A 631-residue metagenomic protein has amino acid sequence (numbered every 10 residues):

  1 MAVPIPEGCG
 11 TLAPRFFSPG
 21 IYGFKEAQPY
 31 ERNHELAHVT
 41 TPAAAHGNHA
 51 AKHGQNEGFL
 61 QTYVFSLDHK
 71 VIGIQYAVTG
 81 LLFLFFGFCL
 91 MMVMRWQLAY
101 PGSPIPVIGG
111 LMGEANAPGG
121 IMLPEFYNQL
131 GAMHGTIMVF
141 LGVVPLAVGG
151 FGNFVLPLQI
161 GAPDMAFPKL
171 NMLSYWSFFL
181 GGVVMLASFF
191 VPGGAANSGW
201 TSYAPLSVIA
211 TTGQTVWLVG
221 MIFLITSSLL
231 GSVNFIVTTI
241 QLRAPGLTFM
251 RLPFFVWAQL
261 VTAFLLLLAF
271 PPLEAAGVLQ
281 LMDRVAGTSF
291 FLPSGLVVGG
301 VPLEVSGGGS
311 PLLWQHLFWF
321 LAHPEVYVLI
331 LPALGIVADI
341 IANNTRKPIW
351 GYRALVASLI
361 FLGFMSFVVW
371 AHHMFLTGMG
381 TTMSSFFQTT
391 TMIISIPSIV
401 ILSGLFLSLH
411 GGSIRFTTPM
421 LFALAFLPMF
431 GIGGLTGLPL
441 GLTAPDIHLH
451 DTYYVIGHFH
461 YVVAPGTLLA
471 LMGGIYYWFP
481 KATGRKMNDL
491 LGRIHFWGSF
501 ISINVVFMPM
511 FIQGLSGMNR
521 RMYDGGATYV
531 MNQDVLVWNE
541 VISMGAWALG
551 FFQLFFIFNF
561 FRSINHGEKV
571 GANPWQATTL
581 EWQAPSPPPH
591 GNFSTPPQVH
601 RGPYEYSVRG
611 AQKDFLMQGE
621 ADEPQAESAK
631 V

Functional and structural regions predicted by a protein language model:
M1, F17, R32-E35: Generic short amphipathic/hydrophobic targeting helices enriched at N-termini, encompassing Sec-type signal peptides
M1-I5, I21, V39: Short hydrophobic transmembrane-like helices used for membrane targeting/insertion
I5, Q28-P29: Arg/Gly-rich low-complexity intrinsically disordered repeat tracts
L12-P14, T41-P42: N-terminal compositionally biased, intrinsically disordered segments and leader/signal-like regions
A13, F17, M617-Q618: Compositionally biased amphipathic helical and low-complexity segments enriched in hydrophobic
F16-F17, Y22-F24, Y30: Aromatic (phenylalanine/tyrosine) cluster motif
E31-V631: Membrane-embedded and interfacial regions of multi-pass energy-transducing membrane proteins
